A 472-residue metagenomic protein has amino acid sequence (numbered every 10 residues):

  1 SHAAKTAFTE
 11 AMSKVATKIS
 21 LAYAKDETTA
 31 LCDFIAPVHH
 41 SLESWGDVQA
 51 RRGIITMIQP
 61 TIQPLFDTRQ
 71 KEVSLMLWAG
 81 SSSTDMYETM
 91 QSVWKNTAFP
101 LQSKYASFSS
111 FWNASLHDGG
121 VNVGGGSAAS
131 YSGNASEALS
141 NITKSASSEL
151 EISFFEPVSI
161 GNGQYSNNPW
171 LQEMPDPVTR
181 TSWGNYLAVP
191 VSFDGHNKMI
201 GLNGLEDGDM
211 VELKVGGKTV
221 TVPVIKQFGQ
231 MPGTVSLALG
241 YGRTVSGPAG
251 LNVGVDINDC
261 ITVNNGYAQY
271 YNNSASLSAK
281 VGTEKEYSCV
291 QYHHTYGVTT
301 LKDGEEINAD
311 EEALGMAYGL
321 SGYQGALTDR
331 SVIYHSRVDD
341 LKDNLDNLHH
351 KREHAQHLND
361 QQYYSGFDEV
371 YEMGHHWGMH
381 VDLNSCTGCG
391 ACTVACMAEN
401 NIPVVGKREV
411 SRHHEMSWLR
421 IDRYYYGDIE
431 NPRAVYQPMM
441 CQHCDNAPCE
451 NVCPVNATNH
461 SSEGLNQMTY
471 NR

Functional and structural regions predicted by a protein language model:
S1-L65, K95-S417, E430: A cross-kingdom feature strongest in bacterial/archaeal respiratory oxidoreductases
F8, K71-S74, Q437, C449 (+1 more regions): Stable alpha-helical elements in mature extracytoplasmic
Q49, L65-F66, N384, R408 (+5 more regions): Alpha-helix capping and helix-loop boundary segments enriched in small/acidic/polar residues
R69-T97: Non-catalytic, well-ordered alpha-helical segments in soluble enzyme domains
S81, V224, S462-L465: Iron-sulfur-associated redox domains of electron-transfer enzymes in respiratory and anaerobic energy metabolism
H375, V435, Q467: Exposed loop/turn and edge beta-strand positions of beta-sandwich/beta-sheet ligand-binding modules
T387, A391-S411, W418-R423, N446-R472: Iron-sulfur cluster-binding cysteine motifs and their immediate structural context in ferredoxin-like electron-transfer
H413-M440: Short Fe-S-cluster ligation motifs
